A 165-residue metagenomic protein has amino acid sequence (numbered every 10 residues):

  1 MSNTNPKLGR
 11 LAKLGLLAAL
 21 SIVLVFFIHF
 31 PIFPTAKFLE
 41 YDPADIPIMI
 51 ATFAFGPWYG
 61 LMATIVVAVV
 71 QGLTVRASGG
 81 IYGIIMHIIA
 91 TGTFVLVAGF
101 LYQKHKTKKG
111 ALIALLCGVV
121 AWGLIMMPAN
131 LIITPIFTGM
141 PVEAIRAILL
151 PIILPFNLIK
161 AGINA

Functional and structural regions predicted by a protein language model:
M1-A165: Loop-helix junctions at membrane interfaces
